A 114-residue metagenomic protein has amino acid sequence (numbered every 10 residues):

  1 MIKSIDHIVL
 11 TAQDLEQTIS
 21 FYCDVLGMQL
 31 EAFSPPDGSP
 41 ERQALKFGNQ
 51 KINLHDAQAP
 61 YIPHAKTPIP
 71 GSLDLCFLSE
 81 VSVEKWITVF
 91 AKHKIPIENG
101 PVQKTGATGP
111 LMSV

Functional and structural regions predicted by a protein language model:
M1-E16, L73-L75: N-terminal beta-strand motif that seeds the catalytic metal site of vicinal oxygen chelate
D6, L26, E41, G48-Q50 (+2 more regions): A generic structural signal for short beta-strands and their flanking turns/coil linkers
T11-Q58: Core segments of cupin and vicinal oxygen chelate
Q17, S82-I87: Short, conserved charged micro-motifs
E41-Q43, L73, G109-V114: Short beta-strand micro-motifs in enzyme catalytic cores
Q43-A44, H64-T67, T105: Short secondary-structure boundary/capping segments
H55, I62-S79: Helix-adjacent hinge/juxtasegments
I87-V114: Vicinal oxygen chelate
